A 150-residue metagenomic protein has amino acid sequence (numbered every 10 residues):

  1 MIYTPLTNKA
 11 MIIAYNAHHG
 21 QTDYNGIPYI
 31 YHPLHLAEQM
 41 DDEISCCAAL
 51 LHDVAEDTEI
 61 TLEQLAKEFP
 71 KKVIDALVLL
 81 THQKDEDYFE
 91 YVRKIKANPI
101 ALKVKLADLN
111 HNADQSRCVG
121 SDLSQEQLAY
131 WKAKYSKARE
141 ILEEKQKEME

Functional and structural regions predicted by a protein language model:
M1-E150: Active-site helical microenvironments for divalent-metal-assisted chemistry
